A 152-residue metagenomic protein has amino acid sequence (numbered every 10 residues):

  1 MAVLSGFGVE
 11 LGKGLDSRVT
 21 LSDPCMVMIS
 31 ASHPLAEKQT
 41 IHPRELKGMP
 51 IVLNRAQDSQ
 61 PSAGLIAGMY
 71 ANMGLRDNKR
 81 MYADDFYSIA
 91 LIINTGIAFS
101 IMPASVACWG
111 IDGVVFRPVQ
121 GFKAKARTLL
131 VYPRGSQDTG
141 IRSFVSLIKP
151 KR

Functional and structural regions predicted by a protein language model:
M1-C25, I29, I89, I93-I97 (+1 more regions): Short beta-strand-centered segments that line the small-molecule binding cleft or hinge of alpha/beta clamshell
G6-F7, A31, A104-V106, R134: Short secondary-structure boundary segments
G8-V9, D16-V19, H42-R44, A71 (+2 more regions): Short secondary-structure boundary/capping segments
G14-C25, I29-I51, T139-R142: Flexible hinge/capping segments at coil-to-helix
H42, D84-D85, P103: Short loop/turn segments at beta->alpha junctions
M49-M73, D138-R142: Secondary-structure junction motif
L75-D85: Short beta-strand-to-loop elements that line the ligand-binding cleft of bilobed periplasmic-binding protein-like
V115-R152: A late-sequence structural motif
